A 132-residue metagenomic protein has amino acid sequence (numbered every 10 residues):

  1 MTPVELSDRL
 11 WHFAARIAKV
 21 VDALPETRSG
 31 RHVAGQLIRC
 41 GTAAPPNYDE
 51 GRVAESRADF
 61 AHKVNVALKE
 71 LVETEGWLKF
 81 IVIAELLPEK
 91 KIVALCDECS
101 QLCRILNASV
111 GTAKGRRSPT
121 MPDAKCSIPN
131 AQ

Functional and structural regions predicted by a protein language model:
M1-Q132: Short, C-terminally biased terminal segments at protein or domain edges
